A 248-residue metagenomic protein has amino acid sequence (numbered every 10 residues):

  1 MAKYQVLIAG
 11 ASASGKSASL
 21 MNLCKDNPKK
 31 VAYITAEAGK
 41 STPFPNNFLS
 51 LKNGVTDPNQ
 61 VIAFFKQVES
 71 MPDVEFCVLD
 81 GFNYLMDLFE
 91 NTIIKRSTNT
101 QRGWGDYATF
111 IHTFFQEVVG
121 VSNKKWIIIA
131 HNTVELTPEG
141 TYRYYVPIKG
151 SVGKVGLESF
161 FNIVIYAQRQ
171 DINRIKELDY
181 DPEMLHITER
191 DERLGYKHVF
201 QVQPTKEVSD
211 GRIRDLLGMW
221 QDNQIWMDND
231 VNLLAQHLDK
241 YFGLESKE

Functional and structural regions predicted by a protein language model:
M1-G10, A18-L20, Y180, M184 (+1 more regions): Glycine- and charge-rich intrinsically disordered segments
M1-L79, N83-Y84: Conserved P-loop
A11, K125-G218: Phosphate-binding/switch region of NTP-binding enzymes
A18, P43, L88-F89, P138-E139 (+1 more regions): Short glycine-/acidic-enriched loop or helix-start segments at secondary-structure transitions that form or flank
N27-P28, D73, V121-N123, F160: Short, well-ordered loop/turn elements at secondary-structure boundaries
Q67, L85-L88, V121, F160 (+1 more regions): Conserved, well-folded catalytic cores of nucleic-acid-processing and energy-transducing macromolecular machines
F76-V155: P-loop NTPase motor core
V208-E248: NTP-binding/hydrolysis catalytic cores, primarily Walker-type P-loop NTPases
